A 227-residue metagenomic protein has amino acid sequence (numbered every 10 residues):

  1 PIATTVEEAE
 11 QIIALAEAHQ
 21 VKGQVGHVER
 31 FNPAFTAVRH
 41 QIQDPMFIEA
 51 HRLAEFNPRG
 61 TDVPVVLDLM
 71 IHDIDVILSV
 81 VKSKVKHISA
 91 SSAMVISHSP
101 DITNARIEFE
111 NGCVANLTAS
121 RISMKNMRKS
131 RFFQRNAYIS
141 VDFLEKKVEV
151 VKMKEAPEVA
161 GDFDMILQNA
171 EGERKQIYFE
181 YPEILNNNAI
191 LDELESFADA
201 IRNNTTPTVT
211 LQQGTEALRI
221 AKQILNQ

Functional and structural regions predicted by a protein language model:
I2-G60: A contiguous active-site-proximal alpha/beta segment in oxidoreductase catalytic domains
V6, I13-A14, R39, D73 (+3 more regions): A cross-family signal for key residues in well-ordered alpha-helices that form functional helical elements
A9, F31-F35, D73-I74, N187-E195 (+1 more regions): A general structural signal for well-ordered alpha-helical segments in protein cores
I13, A18, E110, D192-Q227: C-terminal helix-rich "cap/oligomerization" subdomain common to oxidoreductases
G26-P33, F56-H87, P100-D101, G214: Mid-domain beta-loop-alpha active-site segment that forms a flexible, acidic cofactor/metal-binding surface
D62-L67, F179-N188: A short glycine-threonine-serine/GTX helix/turn-capping micro-motif
I74-M153, P182-N203: Contiguous beta-strand/loop segments that form the cofactor/metal-binding neighborhood of enzyme cores
V141, K147-E173: Mobile, glycine-enriched helix-loop/loop "lid" segments at the mouths of ligand-binding/catalytic clefts that gate
